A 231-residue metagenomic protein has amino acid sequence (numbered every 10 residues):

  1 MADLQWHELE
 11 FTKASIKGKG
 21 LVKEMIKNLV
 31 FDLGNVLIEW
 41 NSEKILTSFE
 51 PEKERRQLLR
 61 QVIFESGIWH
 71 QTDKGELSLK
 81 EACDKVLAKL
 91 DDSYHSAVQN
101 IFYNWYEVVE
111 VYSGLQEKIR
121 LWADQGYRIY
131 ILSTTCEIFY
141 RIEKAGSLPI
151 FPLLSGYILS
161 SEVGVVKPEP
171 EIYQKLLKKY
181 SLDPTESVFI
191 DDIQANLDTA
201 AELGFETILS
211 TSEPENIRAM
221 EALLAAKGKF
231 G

Functional and structural regions predicted by a protein language model:
D3-L4, T12-K13, G18, V22-K27 (+2 more regions): Asp-based, Mg2+/Mn2+-dependent phosphohydrolase catalytic module
V22-E65, E202-L203: Active-site neighborhood of HAD-like aspartate-dependent phosphohydrolases
D32-N35, G75, I131, Y157 (+1 more regions): Generic structural signal for small/hydrophobic residues in well-ordered secondary structure, especially within
L46, Q116-R120, L197: Short amphipathic alpha-helical segments and helix-helix/interface helices
T47-K89: Alpha-helical substrate-recognition element adjacent to the catalytic core
T72-Q116: Metal-dependent phosphoesterase signature
A97-K144: Substrate-recognition element of Asp-dependent hydrolases with the DxDx(T/V) motif
